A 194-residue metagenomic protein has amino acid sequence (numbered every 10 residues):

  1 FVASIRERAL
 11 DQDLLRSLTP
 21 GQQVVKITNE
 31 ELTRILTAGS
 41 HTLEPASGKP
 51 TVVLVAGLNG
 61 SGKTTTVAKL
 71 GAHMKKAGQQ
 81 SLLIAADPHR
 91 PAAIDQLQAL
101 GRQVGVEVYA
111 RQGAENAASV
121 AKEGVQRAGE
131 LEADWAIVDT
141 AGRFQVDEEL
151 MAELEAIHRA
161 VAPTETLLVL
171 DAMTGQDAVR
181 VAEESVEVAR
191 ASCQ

Functional and structural regions predicted by a protein language model:
F1-H89, A93-G113, S119-T140: Primarily NTPase-proximal linker/entry elements flanking Walker-type ATP/GTP-binding cores
N116-E130, R143-Q194: Conserved catalytic-core segment of NTP-binding enzymes
